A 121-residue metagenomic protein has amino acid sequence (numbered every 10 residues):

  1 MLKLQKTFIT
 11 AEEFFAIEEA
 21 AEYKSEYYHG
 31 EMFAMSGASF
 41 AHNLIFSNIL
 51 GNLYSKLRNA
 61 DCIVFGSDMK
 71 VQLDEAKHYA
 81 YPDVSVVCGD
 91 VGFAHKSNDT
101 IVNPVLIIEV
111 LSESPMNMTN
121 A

Functional and structural regions predicted by a protein language model:
M1-A121: Gly/Pro/Ser/Thr-rich low-complexity, intrinsically disordered segments predominantly at protein N-termini
